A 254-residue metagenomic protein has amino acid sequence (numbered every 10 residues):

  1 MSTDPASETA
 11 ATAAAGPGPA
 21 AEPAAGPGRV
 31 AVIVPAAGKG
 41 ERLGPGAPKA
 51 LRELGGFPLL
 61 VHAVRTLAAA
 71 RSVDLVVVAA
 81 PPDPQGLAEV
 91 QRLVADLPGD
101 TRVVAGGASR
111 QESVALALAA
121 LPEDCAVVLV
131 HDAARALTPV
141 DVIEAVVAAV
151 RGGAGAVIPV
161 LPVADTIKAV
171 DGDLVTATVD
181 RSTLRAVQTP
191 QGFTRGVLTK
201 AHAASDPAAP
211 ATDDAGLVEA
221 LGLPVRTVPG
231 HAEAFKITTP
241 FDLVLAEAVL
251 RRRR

Functional and structural regions predicted by a protein language model:
S2-A10, E22-Q85: N-terminal glycine-rich phosphate-binding loop and ensuing alpha1 helix
S2-D4, E8-A10, G16, I237-R254: Hydrophobic helical membrane-anchoring modules
V30, D100-R102, L184: Short, conserved active-site loop motifs that form the nucleotide-linked donor/cofactor pocket
V34, L60, A117, H131-D132 (+3 more regions): Residue-level signal for inorganic ion chemistry
Q85-R92: Acidic helix N-cap motif at the loop->helix transition within catalytic regions of sugar-transfer enzymes
L93-V127: Short phosphate-binding loop-to-helix
T138-R226: Conserved core of the sugar-phosphate nucleotidyltransferase
R226-E233: Catalytic beta-strand/loop signature of glycosyltransferases that borders the donor
